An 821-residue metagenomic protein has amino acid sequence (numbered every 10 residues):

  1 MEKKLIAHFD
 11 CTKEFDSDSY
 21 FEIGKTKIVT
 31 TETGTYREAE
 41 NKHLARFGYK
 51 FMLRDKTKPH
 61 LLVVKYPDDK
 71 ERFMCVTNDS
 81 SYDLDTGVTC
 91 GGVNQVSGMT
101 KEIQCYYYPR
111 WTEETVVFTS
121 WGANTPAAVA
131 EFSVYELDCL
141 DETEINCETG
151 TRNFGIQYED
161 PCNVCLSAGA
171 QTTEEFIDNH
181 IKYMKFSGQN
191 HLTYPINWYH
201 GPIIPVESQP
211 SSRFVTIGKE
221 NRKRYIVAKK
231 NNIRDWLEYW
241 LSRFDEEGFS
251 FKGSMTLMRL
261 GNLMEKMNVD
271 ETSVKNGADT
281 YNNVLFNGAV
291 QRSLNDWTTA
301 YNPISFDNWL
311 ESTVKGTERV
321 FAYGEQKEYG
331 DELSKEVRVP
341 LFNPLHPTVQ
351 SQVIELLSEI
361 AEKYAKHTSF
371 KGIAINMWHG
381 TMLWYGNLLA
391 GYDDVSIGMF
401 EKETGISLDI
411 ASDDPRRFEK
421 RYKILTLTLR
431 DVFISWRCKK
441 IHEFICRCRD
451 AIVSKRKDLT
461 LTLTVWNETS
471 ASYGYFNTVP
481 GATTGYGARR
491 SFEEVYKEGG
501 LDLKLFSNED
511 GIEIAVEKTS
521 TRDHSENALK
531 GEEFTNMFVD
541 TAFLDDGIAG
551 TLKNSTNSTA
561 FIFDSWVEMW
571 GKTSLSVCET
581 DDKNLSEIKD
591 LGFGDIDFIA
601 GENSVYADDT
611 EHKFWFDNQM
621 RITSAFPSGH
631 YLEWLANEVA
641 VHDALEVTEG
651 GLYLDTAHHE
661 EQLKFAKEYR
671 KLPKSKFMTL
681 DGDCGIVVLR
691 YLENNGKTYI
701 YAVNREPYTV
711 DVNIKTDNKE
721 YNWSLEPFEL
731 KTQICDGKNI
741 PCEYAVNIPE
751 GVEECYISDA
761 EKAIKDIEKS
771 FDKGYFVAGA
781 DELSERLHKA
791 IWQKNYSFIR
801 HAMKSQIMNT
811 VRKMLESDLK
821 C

Functional and structural regions predicted by a protein language model:
E2, T12-G24, T30-D55, Q95-T100 (+1 more regions): Extracellular and organelle-lumenal recognition/adhesion modules and their flexible linkers in secreted
E2-S17, Y49-V63, R72-N78, T86 (+1 more regions): Glycan-association/targeting regions that enable binding to alpha-glucans and other polysaccharides
L5-H8, Y20-I23, K27-T31, A39 (+3 more regions): Structured alpha/beta or helical-core interaction and ligand-binding surfaces enriched in interleaved
F9-F21, T77-Y106, W111-T112, G122-N124 (+4 more regions): C-terminal beta-sandwich/jelly-roll accessory domains of carbohydrate-active enzymes
G24, V29, T35-A39, H60 (+3 more regions): Extracellular glycoprotein-like low-complexity segments
V29, G34-E40, F118, I700-A702 (+1 more regions): Generic recognition of long tandem-repeat/solenoid scaffolds
V29-G34, E40-K42, D681-D683, L692-G696: Short, ordered beta-strand-loop transition motifs
K56, L62-D69, D79-T86, C90-S97 (+6 more regions): Glycan-processing catalytic domains of CAZymes
